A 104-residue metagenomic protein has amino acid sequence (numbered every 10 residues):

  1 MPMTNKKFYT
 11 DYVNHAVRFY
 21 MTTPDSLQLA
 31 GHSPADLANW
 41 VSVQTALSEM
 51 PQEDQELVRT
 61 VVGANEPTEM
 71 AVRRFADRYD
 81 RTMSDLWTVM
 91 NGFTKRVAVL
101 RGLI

Functional and structural regions predicted by a protein language model:
M1-E49, R78, V99-I104: N-terminal interaction/assembly modules
F8-V13, V72, L86, M90: Extended hydrophobic/Leu-rich segments
L57-V58: A short pre-motif secondary-structure segment
V62-G63, N91: Short amphipathic alpha-helical surface patches that mediate protein-protein
A64-T82: Helix-turn-helix DNA-binding module
A76-I104: DNA-recognition helix of helix-turn-helix
